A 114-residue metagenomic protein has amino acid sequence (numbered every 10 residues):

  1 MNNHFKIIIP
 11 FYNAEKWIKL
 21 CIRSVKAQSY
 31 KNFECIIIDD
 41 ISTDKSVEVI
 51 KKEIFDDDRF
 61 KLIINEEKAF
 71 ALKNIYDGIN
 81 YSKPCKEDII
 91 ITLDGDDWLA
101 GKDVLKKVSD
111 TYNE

Functional and structural regions predicted by a protein language model:
M1-E114: Nucleotide-sugar donor-binding/catalytic module of glycosyltransferases that assemble extracellular/cell-envelope
